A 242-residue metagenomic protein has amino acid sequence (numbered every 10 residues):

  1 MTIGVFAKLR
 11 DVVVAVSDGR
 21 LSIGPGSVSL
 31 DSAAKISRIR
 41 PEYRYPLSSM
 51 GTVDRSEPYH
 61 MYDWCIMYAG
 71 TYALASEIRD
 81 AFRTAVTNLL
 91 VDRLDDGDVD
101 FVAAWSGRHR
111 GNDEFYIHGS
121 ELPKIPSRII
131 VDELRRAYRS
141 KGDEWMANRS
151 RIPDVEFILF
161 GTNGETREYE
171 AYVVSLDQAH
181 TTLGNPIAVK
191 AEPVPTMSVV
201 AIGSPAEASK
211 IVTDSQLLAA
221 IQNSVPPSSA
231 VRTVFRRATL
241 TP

Functional and structural regions predicted by a protein language model:
M1-P242: N-terminal nucleophile
